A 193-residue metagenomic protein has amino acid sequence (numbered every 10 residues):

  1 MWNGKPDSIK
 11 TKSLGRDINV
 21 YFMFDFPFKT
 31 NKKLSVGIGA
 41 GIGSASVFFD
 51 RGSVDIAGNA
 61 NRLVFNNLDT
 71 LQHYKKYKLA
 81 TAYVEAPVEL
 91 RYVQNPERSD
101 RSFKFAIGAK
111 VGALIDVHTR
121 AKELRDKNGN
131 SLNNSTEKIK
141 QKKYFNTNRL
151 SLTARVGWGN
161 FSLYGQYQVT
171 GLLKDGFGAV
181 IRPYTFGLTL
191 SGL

Functional and structural regions predicted by a protein language model:
M1-N3, A40-F48, Y92-Q94, A109-V117 (+3 more regions): Transmembrane beta-strands of outer-membrane beta-barrel pores
M1-Y21, L173-D175: Surface-exposed strand-loop-strand hairpins of Gram-negative outer-membrane beta-barrel proteins
K5-S13, V47-G58, R62-T81, L114-D126 (+1 more regions): Extracellular/periplasm-exposed beta-strand and loop segments of Gram-negative cell-envelope proteins, dominated by
K12-I18, A80-V84, R101, N146-L150 (+2 more regions): Residues that define the transmembrane beta-barrel architecture of outer-membrane proteins
M23-P27, Y77, E89-V93, T153-G157 (+2 more regions): Transmembrane beta-barrel domains of outer membrane proteins
P27-L34, N95-F103, H118: Short loop/turn motifs that connect adjacent beta-strands in outer-membrane beta-barrel proteins
L34-A40, V84-A86, F103-V111, L152-A154 (+2 more regions): Transmembrane beta-strands of outer-membrane beta-barrel proteins
T136-L193: Predominantly the C-terminal beta-signal and adjacent terminal strand-loop region of outer-membrane beta-barrel
